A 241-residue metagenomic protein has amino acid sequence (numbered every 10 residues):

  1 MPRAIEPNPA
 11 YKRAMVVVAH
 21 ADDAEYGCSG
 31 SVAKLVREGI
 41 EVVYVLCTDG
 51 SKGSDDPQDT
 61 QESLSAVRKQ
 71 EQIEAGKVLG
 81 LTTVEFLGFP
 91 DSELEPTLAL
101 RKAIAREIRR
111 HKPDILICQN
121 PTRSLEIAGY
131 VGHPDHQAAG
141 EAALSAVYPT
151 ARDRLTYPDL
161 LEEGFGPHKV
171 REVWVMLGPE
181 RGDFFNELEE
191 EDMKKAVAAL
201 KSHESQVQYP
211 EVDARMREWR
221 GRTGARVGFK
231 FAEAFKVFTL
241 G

Functional and structural regions predicted by a protein language model:
M1-K112, K236: Active-site rim/loop-helix segments in enzyme catalytic domains that contact anionic ligands
M1-M15, L98-G241: Metal-dependent de-N-acetylase/amidase catalytic core
